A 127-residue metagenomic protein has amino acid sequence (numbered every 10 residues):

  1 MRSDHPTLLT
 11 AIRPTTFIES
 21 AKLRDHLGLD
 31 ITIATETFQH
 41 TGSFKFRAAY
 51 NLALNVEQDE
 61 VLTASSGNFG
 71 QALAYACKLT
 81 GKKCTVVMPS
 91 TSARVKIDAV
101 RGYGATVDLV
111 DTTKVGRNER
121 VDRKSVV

Functional and structural regions predicted by a protein language model:
M1-V127: PLP-dependent amino-acid enzyme catalytic core
